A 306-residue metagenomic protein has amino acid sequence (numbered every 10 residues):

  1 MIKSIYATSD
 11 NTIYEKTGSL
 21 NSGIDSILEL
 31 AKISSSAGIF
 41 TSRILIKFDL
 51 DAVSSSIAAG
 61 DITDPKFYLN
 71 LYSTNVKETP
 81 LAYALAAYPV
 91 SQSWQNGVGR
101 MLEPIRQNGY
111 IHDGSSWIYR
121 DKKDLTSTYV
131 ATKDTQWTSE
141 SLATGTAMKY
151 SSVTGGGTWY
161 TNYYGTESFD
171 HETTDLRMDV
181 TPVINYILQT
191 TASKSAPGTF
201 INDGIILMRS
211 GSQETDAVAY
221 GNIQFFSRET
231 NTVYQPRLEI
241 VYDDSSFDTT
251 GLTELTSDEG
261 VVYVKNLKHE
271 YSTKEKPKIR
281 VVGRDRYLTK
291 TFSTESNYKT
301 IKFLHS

Functional and structural regions predicted by a protein language model:
M1-E270, V282-D285: Secreted, disulfide-rich extracellular signaling modules
Y271-T273, R280-S306: Contiguous segments within soluble domain cores/interaction surfaces
